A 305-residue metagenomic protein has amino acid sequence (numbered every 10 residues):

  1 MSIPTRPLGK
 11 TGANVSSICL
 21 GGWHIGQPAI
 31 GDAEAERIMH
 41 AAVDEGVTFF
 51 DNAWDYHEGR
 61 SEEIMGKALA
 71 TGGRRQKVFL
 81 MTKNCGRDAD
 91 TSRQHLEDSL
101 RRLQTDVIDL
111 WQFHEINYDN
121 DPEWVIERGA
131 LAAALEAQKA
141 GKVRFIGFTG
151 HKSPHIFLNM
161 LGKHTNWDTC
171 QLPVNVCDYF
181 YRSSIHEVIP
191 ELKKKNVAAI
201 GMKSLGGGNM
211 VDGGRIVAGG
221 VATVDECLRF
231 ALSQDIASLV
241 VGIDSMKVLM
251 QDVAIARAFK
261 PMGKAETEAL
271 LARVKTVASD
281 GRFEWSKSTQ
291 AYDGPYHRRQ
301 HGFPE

Functional and structural regions predicted by a protein language model:
M1-K77, K139: N-terminal binding-site loop/beta-alpha segment at the start of enzyme catalytic domains that lines or forms
P4, E34-I38, S61-L69, H95-S99 (+6 more regions): A general structural detector for well-ordered alpha-helical segments in enzyme core domains, enriched
L8, L20, A35, A42 (+10 more regions): Conserved, mostly hydrophobic/aromatic
G21-A33, M81-T91, D119-E123, V211-V221: Active-site mouth loops of central-metabolism enzymes
H24, W54-Y56, Q76, N84-G86 (+5 more regions): Active-site-proximal loop/turn and secondary-structure-junction residues that shape catalytic pockets, frequently
A29, R87-E187, K193-I200: Glycine/proline-rich, positively charged, aromatic-decorated active-site loop/lid region on the catalytic face
V43, V47-T48, G162-K163, I185-E305: Structured C-terminal cap/extension of enzyme domains
F49-D55, M81-T82, R144-F148, Q171 (+1 more regions): Short catalytic-loop micro-motif centered on adjacent basic/acidic residues
